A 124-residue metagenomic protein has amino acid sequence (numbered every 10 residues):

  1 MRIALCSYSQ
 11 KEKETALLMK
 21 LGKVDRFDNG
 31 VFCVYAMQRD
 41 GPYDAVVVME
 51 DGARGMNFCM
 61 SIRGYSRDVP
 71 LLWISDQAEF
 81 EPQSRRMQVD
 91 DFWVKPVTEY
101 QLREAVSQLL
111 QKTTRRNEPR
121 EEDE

Functional and structural regions predicted by a protein language model:
I3-Y35: Two-component/phosphorelay signaling modules centered on CheY-like receiver
K11, G30-V34, R39-S66, Q77-A78: Conserved phosphotransfer microenvironments
R63, P82-R86: Alpha4-beta5-alpha5 "output face"
V97-V106: C-terminal output helix
S107-E121: The C-terminal output helix
